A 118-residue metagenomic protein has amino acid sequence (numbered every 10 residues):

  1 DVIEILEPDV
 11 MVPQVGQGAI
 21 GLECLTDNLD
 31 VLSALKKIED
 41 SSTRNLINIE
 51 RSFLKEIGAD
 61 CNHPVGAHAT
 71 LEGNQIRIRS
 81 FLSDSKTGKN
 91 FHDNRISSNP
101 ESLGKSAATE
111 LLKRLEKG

Functional and structural regions predicted by a protein language model:
D1-G118: Small-molecule-sensing regulatory modules
